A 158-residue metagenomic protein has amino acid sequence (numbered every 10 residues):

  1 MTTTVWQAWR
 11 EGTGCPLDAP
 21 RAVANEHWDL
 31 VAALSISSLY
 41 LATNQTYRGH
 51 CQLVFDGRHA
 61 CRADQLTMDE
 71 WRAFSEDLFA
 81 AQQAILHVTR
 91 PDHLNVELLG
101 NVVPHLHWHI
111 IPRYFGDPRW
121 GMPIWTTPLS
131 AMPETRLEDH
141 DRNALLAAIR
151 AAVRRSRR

Functional and structural regions predicted by a protein language model:
M1-V54, R58: Active-site microenvironments that recognize anionic phosphate/pyrophosphate groups
T2-L17, Y114-R158: C-terminal helix-cap and adjacent tail motif
H50, H93, H105-H109: Broad gene-expression machinery/nucleic-acid interaction feature
Q52-S75, S130-H140: Short histidine-centered catalytic/ligand-binding loop motif
D69-V88: Long, well-ordered alpha-helical scaffolding segments within enzyme catalytic domains, especially pronounced
T89-V102: A short glycine-rich, hydrophobically flanked beta-strand micro-motif that places a catalytic Asp/Glu for divalent metal
N101-F115: Histidine-centered catalytic micro-motifs
